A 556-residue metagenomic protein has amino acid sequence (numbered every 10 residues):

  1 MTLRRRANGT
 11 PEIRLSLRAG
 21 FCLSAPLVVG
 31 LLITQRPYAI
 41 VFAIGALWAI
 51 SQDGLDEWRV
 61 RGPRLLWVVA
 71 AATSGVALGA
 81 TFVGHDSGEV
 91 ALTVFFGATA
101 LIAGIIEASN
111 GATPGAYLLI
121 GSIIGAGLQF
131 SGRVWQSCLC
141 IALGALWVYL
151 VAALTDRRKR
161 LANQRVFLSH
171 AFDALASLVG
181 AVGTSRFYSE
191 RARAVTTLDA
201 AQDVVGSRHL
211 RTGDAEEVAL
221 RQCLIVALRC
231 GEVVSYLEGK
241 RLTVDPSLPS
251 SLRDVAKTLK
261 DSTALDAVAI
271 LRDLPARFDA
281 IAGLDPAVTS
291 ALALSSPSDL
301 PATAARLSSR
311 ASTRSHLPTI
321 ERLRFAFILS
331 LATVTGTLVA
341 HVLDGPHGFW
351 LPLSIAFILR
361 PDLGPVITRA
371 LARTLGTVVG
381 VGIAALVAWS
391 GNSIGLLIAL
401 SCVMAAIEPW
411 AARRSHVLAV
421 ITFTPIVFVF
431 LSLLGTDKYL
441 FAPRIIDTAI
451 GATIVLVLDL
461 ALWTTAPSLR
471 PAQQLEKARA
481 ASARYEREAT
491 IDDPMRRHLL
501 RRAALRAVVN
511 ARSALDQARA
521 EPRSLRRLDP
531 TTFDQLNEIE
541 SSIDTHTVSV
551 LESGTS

Functional and structural regions predicted by a protein language model:
M1-A72, V76: N-terminal signal-anchor module of multipass membrane proteins
M1-S24, V148-P346, L462-S556: Cytosolic regulatory and coupling regions of membrane transport/channel systems
T2-R4, L47-R59, T99-A108, F357-I367 (+1 more regions): C-terminal ends of transmembrane helices
I13, L17-F21, A43, G62-A70 (+8 more regions): Hydrophobic alpha-helical transmembrane segments
V29-I44, A80-G97, S137-L139, V339 (+2 more regions): Structural signature of hydrophobic alpha-helical transmembrane segments
I33-T34, S312-I398, C402-V403: Core alpha-helical transmembrane segments of integral membrane proteins
G75-G88, L92-N110, I123-Q129, V148 (+5 more regions): Short helix-perturbing small/polar motifs within transmembrane alpha-helices
G125-Y149, D437-L458: Structural signal for the N-terminal portions of transmembrane helices and their immediately preceding loop/interface
